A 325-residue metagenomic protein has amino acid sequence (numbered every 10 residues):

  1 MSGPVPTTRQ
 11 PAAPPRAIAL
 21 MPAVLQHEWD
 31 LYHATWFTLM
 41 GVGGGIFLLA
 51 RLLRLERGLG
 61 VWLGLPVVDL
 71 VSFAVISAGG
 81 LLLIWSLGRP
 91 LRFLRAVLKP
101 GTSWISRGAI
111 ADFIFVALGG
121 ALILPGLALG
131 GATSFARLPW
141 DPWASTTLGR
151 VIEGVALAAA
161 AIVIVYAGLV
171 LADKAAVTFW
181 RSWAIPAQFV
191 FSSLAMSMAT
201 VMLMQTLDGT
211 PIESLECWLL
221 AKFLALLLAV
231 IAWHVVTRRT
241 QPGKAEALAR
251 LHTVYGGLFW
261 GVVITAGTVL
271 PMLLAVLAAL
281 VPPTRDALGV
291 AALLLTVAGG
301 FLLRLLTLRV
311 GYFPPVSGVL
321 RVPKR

Functional and structural regions predicted by a protein language model:
M1-L59, L305, V310: N-terminal signal-anchor module of multipass membrane proteins
E28-L31, T35-V42, R54-L59, T102-I105 (+3 more regions): Long, contiguous internal "core" modules enriched in hydrophobic/ aromatic residues
I46-L118: Membrane helical hairpin/interfacial module
E56, G88-R92, A175, L207-D208 (+1 more regions): Membrane-interfacial segments
L82-R95, A167-F179, V235, T307: C-terminal ends of transmembrane helices
A298-P315: Membrane-helix cytosolic exit motif
G311-R325: Short, highly charged, low-complexity non-transmembrane loops/tails of multi-pass membrane proteins
